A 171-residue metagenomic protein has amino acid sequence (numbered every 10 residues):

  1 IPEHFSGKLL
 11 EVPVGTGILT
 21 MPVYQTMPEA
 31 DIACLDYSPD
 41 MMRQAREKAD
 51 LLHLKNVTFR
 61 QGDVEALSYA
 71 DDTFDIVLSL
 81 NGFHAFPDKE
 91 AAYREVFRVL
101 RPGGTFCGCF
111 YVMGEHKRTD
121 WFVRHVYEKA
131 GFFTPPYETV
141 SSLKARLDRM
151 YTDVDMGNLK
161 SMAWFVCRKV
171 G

Functional and structural regions predicted by a protein language model:
I1-G7: Conserved alpha-helix/loop element of class I SAM-dependent methyltransferases that forms part of the SAM/SAH-binding
K8, G103-T105: Short glycine-centered segments of the SAM/dcSAM-binding site in methyltransferase folds
K8-A66: Class I SAM-dependent methyltransferase SAM/SAH-binding core
E65-I76: A short acidic, Gly/Pro-enriched loop at the edge of an enzyme's catalytic core that lines a small-molecule cofactor
I76-D88: A short SAM/SAH-binding and catalytic strip from SAM-dependent methyltransferases
E90-P102: A short glycine-rich, Lys/Arg-flanked "PGG" loop and its adjoining helix->strand segment in the class I
C107-W164: C-terminal alpha-helical "lid/dimerization" subdomain adjacent to the S-adenosyl-L-methionine
F165-G171: C-terminal lobe and adjacent flexible extensions of AdoMet/dcAdoMet transferase-like proteins
